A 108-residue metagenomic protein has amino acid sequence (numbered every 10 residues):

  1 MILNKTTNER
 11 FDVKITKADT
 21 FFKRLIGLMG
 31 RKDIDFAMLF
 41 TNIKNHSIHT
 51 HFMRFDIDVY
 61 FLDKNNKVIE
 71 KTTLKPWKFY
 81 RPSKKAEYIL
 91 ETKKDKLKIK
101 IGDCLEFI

Functional and structural regions predicted by a protein language model:
M1-I108: Compact, glycine-rich, soluble single-domain proteins
